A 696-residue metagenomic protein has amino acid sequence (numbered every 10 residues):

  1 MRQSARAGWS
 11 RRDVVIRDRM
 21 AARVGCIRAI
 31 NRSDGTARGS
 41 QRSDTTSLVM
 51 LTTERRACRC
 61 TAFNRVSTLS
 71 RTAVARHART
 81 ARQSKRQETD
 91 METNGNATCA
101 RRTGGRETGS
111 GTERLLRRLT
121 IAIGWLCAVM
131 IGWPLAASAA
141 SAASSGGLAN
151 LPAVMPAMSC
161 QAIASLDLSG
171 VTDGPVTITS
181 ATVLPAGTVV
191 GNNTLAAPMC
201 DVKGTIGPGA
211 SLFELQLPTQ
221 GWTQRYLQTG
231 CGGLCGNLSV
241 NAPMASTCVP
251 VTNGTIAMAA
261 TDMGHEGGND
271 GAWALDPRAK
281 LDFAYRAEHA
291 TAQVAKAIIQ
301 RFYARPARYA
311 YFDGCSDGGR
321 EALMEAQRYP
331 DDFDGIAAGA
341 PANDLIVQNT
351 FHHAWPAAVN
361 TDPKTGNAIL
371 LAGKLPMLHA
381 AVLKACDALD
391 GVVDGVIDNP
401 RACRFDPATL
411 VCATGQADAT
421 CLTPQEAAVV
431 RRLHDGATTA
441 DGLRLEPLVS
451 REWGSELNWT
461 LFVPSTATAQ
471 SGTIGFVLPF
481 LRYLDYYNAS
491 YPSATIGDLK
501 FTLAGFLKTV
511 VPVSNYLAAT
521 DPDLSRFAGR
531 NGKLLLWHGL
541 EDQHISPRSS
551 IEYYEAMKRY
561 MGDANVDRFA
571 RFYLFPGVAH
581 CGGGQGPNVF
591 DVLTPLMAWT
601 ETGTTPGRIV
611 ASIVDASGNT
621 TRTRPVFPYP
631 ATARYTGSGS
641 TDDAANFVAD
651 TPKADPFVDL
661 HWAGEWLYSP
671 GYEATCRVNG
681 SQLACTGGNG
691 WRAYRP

Functional and structural regions predicted by a protein language model:
M1-Q3, V15-I16, M20-C26, N31 (+2 more regions): N-terminal secretory signal peptides that target proteins for export/translocation
T120-P134: Bacterial N-terminal signal peptides
A139-R225, T229, N237-A245, H379 (+5 more regions): Catalytic-loop region of hydrolases
T223, G232-A304, T350-F351, T495-L507 (+2 more regions): Cap/lid segment of the alpha/beta-hydrolase catalytic domain
R305-C315: Alpha/beta-hydrolase fold nucleophile elbow
G314, G318, A322: Gly/Ala-rich beta-loop-alpha elbow adjacent to hydrolase catalytic centers
M324-A326, D331-T438, L574: A catalytic-pocket lid/entrance helix-loop region that shapes and gates access to the active site across common
L536-H538: Short beta-strand/loop motif that positions the catalytic acidic residue of the alpha/beta-hydrolase fold
